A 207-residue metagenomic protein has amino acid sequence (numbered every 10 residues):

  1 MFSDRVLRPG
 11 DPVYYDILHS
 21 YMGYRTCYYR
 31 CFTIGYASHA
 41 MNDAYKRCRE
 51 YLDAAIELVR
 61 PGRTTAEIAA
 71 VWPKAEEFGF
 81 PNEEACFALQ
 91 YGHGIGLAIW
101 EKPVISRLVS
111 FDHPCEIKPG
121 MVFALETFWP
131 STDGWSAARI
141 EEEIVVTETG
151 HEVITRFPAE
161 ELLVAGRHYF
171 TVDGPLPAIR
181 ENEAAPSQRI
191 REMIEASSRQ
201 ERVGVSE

Functional and structural regions predicted by a protein language model:
M1-E207: Active-site neighborhoods and metal-handling regions in enzymes and metal-associated proteins
